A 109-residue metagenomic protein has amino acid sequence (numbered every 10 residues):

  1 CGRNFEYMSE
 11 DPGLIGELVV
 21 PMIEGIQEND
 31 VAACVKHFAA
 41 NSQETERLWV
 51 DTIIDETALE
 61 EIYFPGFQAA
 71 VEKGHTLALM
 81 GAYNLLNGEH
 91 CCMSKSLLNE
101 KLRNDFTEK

Functional and structural regions predicted by a protein language model:
C1-K109: Glycoside hydrolase catalytic-domain context in secreted enzymes
